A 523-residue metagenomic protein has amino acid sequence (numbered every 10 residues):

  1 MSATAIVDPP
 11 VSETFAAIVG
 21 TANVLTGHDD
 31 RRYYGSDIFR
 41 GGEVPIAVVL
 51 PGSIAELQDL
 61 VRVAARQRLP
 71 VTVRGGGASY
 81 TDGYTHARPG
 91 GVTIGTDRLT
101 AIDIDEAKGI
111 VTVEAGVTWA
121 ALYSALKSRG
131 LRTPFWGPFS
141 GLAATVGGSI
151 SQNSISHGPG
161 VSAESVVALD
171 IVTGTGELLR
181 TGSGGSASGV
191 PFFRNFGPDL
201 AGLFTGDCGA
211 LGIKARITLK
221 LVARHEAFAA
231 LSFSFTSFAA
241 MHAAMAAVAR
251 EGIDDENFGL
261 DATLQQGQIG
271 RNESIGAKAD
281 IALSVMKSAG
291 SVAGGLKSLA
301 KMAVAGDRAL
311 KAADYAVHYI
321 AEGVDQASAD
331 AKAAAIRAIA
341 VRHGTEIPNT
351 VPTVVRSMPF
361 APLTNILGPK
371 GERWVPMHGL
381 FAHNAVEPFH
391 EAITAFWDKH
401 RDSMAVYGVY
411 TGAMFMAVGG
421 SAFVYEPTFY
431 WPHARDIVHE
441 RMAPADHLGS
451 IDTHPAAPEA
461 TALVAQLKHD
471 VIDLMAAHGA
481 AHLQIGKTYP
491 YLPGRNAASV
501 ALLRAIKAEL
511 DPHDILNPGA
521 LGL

Functional and structural regions predicted by a protein language model:
T14-G35: Conserved oxyanion/phosphate-binding beta-strand-loop segments in alpha/beta enzyme cores
A22-H28, T133-G137, H242-E273, V292-A300 (+4 more regions): Flexible, glycine/charged-enriched surface loops at secondary-structure junctions
H28-D30, G35-L99: Glycine-rich N-terminal segment of FAD-binding domains in flavoprotein oxidoreductases, spanning the beta-loop-helix
I38-V44, G76, G83-G91, D97 (+2 more regions): Conserved glycine-rich FAD pyrophosphate-binding loop
E56-D59, A239-A244, V324-A334, P388 (+1 more regions): Short, conserved charged micro-motifs
A101-D103, A115, A120-I253, N257-G259 (+1 more regions): FAD-binding subdomain of flavoenzyme oxidoreductases
T181-F192, I269-R308, A434-A462: Charged, glycine/proline-rich intrinsically disordered loops and linkers
S232-T236, K287-S288, G295-V351: Glycine-rich, acidic/polar active-site loops that bind/position phosphate-bearing ligands
